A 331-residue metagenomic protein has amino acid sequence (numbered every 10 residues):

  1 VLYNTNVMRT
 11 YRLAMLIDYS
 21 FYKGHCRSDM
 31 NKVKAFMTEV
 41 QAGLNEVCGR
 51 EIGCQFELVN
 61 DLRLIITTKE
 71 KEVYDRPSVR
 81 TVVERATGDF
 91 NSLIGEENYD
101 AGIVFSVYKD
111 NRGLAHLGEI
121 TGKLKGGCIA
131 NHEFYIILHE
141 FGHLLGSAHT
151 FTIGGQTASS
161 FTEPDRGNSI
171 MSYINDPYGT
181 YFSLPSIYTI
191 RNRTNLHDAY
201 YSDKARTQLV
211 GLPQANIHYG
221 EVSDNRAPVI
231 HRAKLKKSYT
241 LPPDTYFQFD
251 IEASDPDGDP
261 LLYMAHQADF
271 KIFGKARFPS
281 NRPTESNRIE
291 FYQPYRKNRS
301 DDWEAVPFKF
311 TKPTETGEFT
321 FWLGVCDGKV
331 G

Functional and structural regions predicted by a protein language model:
N4-E252, P256-T311, T320-G324: Extracellular (secreted or membrane-anchored) zinc-dependent metallopeptidases, primarily metzincins but also closely
P313-E315: Residue-level recognition of secondary-structure-to-loop junctions
V325-G331: Short, solvent-exposed loop/turn segments at the edges of extracellular beta-sandwich modules
